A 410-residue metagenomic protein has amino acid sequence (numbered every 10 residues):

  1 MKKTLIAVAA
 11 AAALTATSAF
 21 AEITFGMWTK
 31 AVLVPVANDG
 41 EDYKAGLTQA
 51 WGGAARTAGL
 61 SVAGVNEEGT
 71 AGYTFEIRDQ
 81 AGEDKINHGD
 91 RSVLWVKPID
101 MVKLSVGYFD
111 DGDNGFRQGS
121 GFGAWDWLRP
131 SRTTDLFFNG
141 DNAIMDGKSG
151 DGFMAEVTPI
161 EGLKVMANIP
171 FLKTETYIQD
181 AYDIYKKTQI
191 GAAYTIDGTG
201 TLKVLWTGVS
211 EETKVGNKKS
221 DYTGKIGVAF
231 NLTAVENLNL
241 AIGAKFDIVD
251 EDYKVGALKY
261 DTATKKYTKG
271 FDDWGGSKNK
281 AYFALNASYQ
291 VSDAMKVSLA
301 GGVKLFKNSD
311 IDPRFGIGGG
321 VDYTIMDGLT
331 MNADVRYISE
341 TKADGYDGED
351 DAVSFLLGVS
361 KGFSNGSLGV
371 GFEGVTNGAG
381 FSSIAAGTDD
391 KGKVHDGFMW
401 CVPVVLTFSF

Functional and structural regions predicted by a protein language model:
M1-I23: Gram-negative bacterial Sec-dependent N-terminal signal peptides
T4, A21-M27, E67-Y73, D100-L104 (+12 more regions): Outer-envelope beta-barrel architecture signal
I23-V32, W51-T176, I184-T195, T201: Outer membrane beta-barrel
A31-A37, N66-E68, I77-A81, Y108-G112 (+13 more regions): Transmembrane beta-strands of outer-membrane beta-barrel pores
A45-A58, I86-S92, D146-F153, Y182-T188 (+6 more regions): Residues that define the transmembrane beta-barrel architecture of outer-membrane proteins
G59-A63, V93-W95, M154-T158, G191-A193 (+6 more regions): Outer-membrane beta-barrel architecture
G162, Y194-E349: Detector for outer-membrane/organellar transmembrane beta-barrel domains, recognizing the amphipathic beta-strand
Y323, K361-F363, D396-F410: Outer-membrane beta-barrel "beta-signal"
